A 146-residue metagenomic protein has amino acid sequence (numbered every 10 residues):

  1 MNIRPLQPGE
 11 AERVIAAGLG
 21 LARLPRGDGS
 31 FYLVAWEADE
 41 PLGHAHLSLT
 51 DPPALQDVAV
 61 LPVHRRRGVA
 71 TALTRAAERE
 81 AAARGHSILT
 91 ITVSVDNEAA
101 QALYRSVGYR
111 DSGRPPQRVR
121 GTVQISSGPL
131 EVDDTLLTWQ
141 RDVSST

Functional and structural regions predicted by a protein language model:
N2-V63, T74-R75, E80, T138 (+1 more regions): Acetyl-CoA-dependent GNAT
H44, S112-R114: Residue-level detector of high-confidence beta-strand sites
S48, T92, P115: Conserved residues at the C-terminal ends of beta-strands
L61-V63, R67, V95-D96: Active-site acidic-Proline motif in GNAT/NAT acetyltransferases
A72-I88, R110: Conserved acyl-CoA
L73, N97-A100: Conserved short alpha-helix immediately C-terminal to the canonical SAM/SAH-binding motif I of Rossmann-like
S87, S94-E98, Q117-T146: C-terminal "cap" of GNAT-fold acetyltransferases
Y104, Y109: Conserved active-site tyrosine of GNAT-family acetyltransferases
